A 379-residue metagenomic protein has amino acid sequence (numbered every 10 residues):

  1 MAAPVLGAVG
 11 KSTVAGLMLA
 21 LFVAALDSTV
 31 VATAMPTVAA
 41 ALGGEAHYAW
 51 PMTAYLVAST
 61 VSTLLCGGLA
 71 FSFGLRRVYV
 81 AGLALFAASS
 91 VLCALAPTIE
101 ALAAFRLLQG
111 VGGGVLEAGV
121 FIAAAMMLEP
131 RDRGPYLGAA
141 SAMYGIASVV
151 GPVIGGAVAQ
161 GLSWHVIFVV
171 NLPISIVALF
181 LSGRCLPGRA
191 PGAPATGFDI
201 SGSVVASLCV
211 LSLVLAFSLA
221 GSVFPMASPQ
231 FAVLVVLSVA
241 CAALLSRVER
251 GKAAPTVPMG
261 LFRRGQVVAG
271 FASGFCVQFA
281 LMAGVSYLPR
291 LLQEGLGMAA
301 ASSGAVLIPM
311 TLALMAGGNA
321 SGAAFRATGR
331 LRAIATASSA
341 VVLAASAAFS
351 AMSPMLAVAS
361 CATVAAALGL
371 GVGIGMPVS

Functional and structural regions predicted by a protein language model:
M1-G10: Intrinsic disorder in cytosolic terminal tails and internal cytosolic loops of multi-pass membrane transporters
G10-T33, L42-A54, S62-G67, F71 (+9 more regions): 12-transmembrane solute porter fold
P36-A39, A124-E129, G134, P289 (+1 more regions): Helix-terminus/helix-capping segments at the ends of transmembrane helices and short amphipathic helices
V38-A39, L69-A70, I154-L162, F217 (+3 more regions): Interfacial helix-cap and linker-helix signal at transmembrane-aqueous boundaries of multi-pass secondary transporters
T53-A54, L107-G114, V166-V177, A232-S238 (+1 more regions): Structural signature of hydrophobic alpha-helical transmembrane segments
T63-S201, M355: Helix-loop-helix hairpins in multi-pass membrane proteins, especially solute transporters
Q160-G274: Hydrophobic transmembrane-helix bundles of small-molecule transporters
